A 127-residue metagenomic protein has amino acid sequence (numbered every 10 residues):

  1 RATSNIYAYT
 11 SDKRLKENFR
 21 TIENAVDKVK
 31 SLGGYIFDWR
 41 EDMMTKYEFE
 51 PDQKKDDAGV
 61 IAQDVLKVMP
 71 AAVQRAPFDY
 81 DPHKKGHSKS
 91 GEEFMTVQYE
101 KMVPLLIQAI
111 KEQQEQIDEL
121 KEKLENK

Functional and structural regions predicted by a protein language model:
R1-E17: Small/polar residue-rich beta-strand/coil "junction" motifs that cap repeat-based extracellular fibers
S11, A71, R75-K127: C-terminal intramolecular chaperone/auto-processing assembly modules
E17-S31: Periplasmic N-terminal gating module of Gram-negative TonB-dependent outer-membrane receptors
A25-K28, I61, L106: Stable alpha-helical elements in mature extracytoplasmic
G34-Y35, D42, M69-A72, E112: Acidic glycine-/aspartate-rich tracts in secreted/extracellular proteins
F37, V65: Active-site-adjacent helical/loop segments in soluble small-molecule enzymes
T45-K54: Short, surface-exposed loop/helix-turn segments at secondary-structure junctions that function as lids/hinges flanking
G59-V60, T96: Short aromatic/basic micro-patch
